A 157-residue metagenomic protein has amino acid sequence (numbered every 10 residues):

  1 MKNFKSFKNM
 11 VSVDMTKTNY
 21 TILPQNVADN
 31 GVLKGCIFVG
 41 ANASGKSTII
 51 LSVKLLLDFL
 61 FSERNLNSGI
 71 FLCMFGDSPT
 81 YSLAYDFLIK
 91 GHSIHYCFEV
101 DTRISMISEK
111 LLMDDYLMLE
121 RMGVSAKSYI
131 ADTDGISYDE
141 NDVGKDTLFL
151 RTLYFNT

Functional and structural regions predicted by a protein language model:
M1-K2, L72-C73, D134-D139: Intrinsically disordered, low-complexity boundary segments flanking structured domains
M1-K54: Pre-Walker A-like glycine/lysine-rich segment at the N-terminus of P-loop NTPase domains
K2-F4, D86-K90, L112-D114: A generic structural motif
F7-N9, H92, S105: Short loop/turn segments at connectors of secondary-structure elements within structured domains
S12, D86, S93-H95, S108 (+1 more regions): Ser/Thr- (and often Asn-) enriched beta-sheet segments in non-cytosolic proteins
D14-T16, D86, E99, R151: Residues in well-ordered beta-strands of folded domains
G31-I37, A41, I50-R103: Conserved P-loop NTP-binding catalytic core
C97-T157: Electropositive, glycine-dotted interaction segments that contact anionic polymers or phosphate-rich ligands
